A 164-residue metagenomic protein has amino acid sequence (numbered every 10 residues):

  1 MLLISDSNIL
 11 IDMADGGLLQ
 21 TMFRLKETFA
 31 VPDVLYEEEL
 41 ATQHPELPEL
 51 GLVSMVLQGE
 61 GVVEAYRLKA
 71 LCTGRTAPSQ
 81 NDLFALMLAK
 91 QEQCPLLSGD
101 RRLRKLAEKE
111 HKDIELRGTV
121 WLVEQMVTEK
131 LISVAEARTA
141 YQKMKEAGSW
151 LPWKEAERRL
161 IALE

Functional and structural regions predicted by a protein language model:
M1-C94, R101-L106, I114, W153-E164: Active-site-proximal, substrate-binding regions of enzyme catalytic domains and RNA-binding/basic surfaces
V31, L116, K145-G148: Alpha-helical structural elements
H111: A C-terminal functional module that forms or caps the active site or interfaces directly with catalytic machinery
T119-I132: Long, charge-dense
E129-E164: Long, charged alpha-helical interface segments
